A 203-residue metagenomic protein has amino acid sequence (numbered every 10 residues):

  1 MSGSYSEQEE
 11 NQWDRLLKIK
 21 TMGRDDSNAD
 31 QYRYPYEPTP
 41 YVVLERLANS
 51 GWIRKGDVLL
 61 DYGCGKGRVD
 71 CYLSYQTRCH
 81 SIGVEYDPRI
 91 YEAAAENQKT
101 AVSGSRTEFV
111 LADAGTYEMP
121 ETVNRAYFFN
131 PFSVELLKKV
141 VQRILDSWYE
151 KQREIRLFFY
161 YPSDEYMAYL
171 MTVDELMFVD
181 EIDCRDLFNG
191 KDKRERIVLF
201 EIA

Functional and structural regions predicted by a protein language model:
M1-R54: S-adenosyl-L-methionine
G56-G63: Conserved class I S-adenosyl-L-methionine
G67-C71: Glycine-rich SAM-binding Motif I of class I
H80-E85: Conserved SAM-binding motif I beta-strand of class I
A94-A95: Conserved SAM-binding loop
G104-A112: Conserved SAM-binding strand-loop segment of SAM-dependent methyltransferases
R125-L136: A short SAM/SAH-binding and catalytic strip from SAM-dependent methyltransferases
E135-E195: C-terminal substrate-binding/active-site "lid" region of AdoMet-derived donor-dependent transferases
